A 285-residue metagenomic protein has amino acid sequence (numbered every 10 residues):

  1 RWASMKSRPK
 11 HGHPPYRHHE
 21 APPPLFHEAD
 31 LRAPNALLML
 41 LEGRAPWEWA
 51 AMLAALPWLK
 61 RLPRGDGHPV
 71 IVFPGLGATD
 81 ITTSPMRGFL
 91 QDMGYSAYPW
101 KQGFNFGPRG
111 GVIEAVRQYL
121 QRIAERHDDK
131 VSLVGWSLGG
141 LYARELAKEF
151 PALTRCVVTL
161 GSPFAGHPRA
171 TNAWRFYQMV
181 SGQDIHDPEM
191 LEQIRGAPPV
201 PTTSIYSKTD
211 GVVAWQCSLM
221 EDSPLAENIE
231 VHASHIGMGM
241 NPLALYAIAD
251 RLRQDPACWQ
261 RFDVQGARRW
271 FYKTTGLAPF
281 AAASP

Functional and structural regions predicted by a protein language model:
R1-V70, T83, G88, M93 (+1 more regions): Flexible, membrane-associating and regulatory peripheral segments of lipid-active enzymes
H11-H13, H18-H19, H27, H68 (+5 more regions): Histidine (H) residue identity feature
E28-R32, A55, G65-H68, V72 (+5 more regions): Generic, low-specificity signal for short hydrophobic/alpha-helical stretches with a mild N-terminal bias, encompassing
R44-L53, P74-T83, T203-W215: Phosphate-binding glycine-rich loops and adjacent basic patches that engage nucleotide phosphates, nucleic-acid
M52-W58, Q121, E125, S181-G182 (+2 more regions): Generic surface-pattern signal
H68-I81, P85, F89-V200, I205: Serine-dependent carboxylesterase/thioesterase catalytic core of lipase-like alpha/beta-hydrolase/SGNH enzymes
K148-E149, T154-P285: Helical cap/lid subdomain of alpha/beta-hydrolase-fold lipid enzymes that gates access to the catalytic pocket
